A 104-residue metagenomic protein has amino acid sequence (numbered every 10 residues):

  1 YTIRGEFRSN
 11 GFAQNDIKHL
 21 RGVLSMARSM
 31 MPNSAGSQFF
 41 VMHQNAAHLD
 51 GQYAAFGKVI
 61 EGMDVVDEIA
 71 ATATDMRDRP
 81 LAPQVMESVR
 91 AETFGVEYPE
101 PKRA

Functional and structural regions predicted by a protein language model:
Y1-A104: Cyclophilin-like peptidyl-prolyl cis-trans isomerases
